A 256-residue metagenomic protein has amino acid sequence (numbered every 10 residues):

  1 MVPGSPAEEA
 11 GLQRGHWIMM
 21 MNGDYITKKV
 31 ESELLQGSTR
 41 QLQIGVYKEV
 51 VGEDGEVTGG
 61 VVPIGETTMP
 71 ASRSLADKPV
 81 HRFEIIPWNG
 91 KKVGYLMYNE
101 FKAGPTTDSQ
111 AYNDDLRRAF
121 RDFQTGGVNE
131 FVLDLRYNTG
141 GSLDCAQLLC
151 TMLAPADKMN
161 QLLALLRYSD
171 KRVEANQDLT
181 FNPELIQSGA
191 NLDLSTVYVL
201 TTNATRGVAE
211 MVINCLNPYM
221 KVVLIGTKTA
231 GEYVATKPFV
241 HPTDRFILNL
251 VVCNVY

Functional and structural regions predicted by a protein language model:
G4-P6, D24-I26, R73-D77, E100-G104 (+6 more regions): Solvent-exposed loop/turn segments at secondary-structure junctions within structured extracellular/periplasmic domains
A7, G15-I18, I44, L96 (+2 more regions): Terminal peptide-recognition signature
E8-K28: Conserved PDZ fold ligand-binding element
R14, K91-G94, G126-F131, M159-L163 (+2 more regions): Loop/turn elements at helix/coil->beta-strand transitions in domains of secreted/extracellular proteins
G15-N22, D122-G140, L200: Short acidic catalytic loops
N22-V128: C-terminal, low-ordered peptide segments at domain boundaries
G140-Y198, T236-P238: Gly/Ser/Thr-rich loop/hinge elements
K221-Y256: Flexible, solvent-exposed loop/hinge segments that line or gate ligand/substrate-binding clefts
